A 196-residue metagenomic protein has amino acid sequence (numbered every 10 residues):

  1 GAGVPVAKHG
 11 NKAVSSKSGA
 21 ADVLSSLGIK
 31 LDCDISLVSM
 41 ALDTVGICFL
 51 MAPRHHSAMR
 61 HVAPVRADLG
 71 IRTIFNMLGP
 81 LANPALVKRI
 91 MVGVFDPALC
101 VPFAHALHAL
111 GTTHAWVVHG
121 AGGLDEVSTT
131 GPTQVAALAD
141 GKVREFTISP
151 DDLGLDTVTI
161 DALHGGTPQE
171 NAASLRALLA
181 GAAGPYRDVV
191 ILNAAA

Functional and structural regions predicted by a protein language model:
G1-A41: A generic, well-ordered mixed alpha/beta core segment in the N-terminal half of proteins
S25-D32, L37-A196: Glycine-rich anion-binding loops and their surrounding alpha/beta cores
